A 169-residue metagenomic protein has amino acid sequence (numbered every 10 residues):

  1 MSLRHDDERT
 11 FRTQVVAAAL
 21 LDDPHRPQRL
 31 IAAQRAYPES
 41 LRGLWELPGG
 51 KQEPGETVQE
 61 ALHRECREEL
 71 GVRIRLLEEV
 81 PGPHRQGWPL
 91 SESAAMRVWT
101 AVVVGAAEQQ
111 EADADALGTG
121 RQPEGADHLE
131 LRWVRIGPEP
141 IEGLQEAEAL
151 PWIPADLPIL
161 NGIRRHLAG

Functional and structural regions predicted by a protein language model:
S2-L30, K51, G82, W99-T100: Conserved N-terminal beta-strand and adjoining loop/helix that marks the start of the Nudix/MutT-like hydrolase domain
T13, R73-I74, E78, G82-G120 (+2 more regions): Active-site-adjacent beta-strand/loop module that shapes the phosphate/pyrophosphate-binding cleft
L21-R26, P38-S40, E53-P54, A101-E108: Short, charged/polar surface micro-motifs in flexible loops or helix N-caps
P27-E68: Conserved Nudix-box catalytic region and its N-terminal flanking loop in Nudix hydrolases and closely related
S40, E92, A126-H128: A short beta-loop-beta micro-motif enriched in histidine and acidic residues
Q122-E124: A short alpha-helix-loop-beta-strand transition element characteristic of N-terminal alpha/beta dinucleotide-binding
G143, A147-W152: C-terminal structural segments of small proteins and small subunits
I163-G169: Generic C-terminal helix-cap and adjacent flexible tail
